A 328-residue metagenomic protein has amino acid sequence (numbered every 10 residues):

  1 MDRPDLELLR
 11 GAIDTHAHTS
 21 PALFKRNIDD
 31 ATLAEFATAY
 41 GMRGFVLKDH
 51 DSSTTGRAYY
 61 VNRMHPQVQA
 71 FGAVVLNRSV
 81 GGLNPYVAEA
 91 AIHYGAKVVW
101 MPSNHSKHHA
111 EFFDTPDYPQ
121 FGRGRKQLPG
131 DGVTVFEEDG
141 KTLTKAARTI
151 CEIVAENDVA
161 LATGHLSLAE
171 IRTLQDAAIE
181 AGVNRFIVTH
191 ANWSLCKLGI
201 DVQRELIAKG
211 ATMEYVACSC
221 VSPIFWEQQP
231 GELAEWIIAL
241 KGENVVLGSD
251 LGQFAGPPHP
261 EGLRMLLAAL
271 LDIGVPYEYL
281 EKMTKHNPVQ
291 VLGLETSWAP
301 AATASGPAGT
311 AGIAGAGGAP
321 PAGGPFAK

Functional and structural regions predicted by a protein language model:
M1-V68: An N-terminally biased module of ancient metal coordination in phosphate/nucleic-acid-related enzymes
L6, A58-Q67, E89-G95, E152 (+3 more regions): Acidic (Asp/Glu)-rich catalytic clusters
I13-A17, F45-L47, F71-V74, V99-M101 (+4 more regions): Hydrophobic faces of well-ordered beta-strands that scaffold small-molecule active sites in alpha/beta enzyme cores
H18-S20, H50, A73-S79, P102-S106 (+4 more regions): Active-site beta-loop-alpha junctions enriched in small/polar residues
M101-K145, L266-L267: Active-site gating loops and adjacent loop-to-helix segments of metal-dependent hydrolytic enzymes
E152, N157-Q228, V246: Catalytic pocket-lining loop regions of alpha/beta-barrel enzymes, especially the amidohydrolase/enolase/GH5 lineages
G242-H259: Short acidic/histidine-rich active-site segments
P260-K328: Mid-to-C-terminal alpha-helical segments outside catalytic/metal-binding sites
